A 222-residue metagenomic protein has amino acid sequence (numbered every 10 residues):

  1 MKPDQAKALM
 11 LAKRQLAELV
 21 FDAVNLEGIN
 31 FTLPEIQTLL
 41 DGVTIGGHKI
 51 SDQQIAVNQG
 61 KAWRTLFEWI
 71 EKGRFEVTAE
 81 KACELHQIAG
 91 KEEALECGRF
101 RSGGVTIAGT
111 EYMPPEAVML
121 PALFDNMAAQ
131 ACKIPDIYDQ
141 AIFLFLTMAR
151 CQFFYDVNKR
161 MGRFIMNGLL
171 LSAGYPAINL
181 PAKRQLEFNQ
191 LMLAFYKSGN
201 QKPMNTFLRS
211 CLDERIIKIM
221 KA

Functional and structural regions predicted by a protein language model:
M1-A222: FIC/Doc superfamily catalytic core
